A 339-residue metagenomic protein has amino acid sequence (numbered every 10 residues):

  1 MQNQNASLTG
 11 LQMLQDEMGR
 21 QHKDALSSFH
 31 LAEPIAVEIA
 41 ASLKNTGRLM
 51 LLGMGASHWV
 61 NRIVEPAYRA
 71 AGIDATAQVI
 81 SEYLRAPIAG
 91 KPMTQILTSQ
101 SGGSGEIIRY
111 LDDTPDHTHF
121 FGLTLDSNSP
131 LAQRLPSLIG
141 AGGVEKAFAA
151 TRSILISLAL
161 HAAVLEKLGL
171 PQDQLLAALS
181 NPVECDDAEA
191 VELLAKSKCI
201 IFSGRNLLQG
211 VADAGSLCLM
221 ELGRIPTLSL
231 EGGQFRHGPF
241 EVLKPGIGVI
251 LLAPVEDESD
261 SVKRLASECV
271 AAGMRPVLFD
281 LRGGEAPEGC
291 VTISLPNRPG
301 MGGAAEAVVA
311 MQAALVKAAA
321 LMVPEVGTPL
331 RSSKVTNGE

Functional and structural regions predicted by a protein language model:
M1-N3, I35, I108-R109, A195-K196: An N-terminal domain-start capping segment
Q2-M13, E268-E339: Phosphate-moiety recognition in structured ligand-binding domains
N3-S7, E65-P66, R109, L219: Short secondary-structure boundary segments
G10-R48, S137-I250, E258-S259, L321-E339: Active-site phosphate/pyrophosphate-binding segments
K44-D186, R205, F240, P245-R298 (+1 more regions): Glycine-rich phosphate-binding loops that contact phosphosugars or nucleotide phosphates
